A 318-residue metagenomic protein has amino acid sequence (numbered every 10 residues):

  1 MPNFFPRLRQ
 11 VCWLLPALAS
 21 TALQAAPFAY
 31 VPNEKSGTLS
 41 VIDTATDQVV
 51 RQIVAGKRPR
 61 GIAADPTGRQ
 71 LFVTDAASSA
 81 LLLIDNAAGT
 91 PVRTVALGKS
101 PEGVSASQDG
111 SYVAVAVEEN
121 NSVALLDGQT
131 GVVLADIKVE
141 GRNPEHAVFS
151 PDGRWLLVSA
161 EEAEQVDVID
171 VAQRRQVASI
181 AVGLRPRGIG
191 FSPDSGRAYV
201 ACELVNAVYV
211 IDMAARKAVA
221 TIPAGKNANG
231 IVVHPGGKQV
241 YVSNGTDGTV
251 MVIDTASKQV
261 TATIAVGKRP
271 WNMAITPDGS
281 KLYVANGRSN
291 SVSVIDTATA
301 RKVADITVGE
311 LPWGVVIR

Functional and structural regions predicted by a protein language model:
F4, L8, T21-R318: Predominantly soluble domains enriched in secretory-pathway, periplasmic, or organellar proteins
P6-P16: Sec-dependent signal peptide recognition, specifically the positively charged N-region followed immediately by
